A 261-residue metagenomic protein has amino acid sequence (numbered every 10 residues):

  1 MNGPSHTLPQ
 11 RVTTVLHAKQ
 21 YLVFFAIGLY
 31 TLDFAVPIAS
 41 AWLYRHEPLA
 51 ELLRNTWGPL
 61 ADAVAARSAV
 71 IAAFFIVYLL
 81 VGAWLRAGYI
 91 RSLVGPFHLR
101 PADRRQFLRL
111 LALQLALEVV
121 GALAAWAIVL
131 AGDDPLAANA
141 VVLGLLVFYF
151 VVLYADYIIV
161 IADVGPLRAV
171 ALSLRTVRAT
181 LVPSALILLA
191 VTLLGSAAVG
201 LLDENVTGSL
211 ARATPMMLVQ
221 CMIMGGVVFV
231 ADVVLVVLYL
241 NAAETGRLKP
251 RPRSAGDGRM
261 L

Functional and structural regions predicted by a protein language model:
M1-L261: Hydrophobic alpha-helical membrane segments
